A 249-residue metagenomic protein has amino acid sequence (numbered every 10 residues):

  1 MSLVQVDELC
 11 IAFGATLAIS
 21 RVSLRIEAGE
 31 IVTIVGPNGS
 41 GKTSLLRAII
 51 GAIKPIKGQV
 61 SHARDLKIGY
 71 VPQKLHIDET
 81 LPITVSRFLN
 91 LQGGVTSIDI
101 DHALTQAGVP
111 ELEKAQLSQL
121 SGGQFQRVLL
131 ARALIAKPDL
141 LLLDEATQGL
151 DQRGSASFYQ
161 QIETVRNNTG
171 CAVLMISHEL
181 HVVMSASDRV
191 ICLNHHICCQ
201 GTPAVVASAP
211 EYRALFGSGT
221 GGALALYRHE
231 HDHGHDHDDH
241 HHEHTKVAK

Functional and structural regions predicted by a protein language model:
S97-L112: Conserved ABC ATPase "signature" region
Q116-L120, Q124: Conserved ABC ATPase signature
K137: Conserved catalytic motifs of ABC-family nucleotide-binding domains
L141-D144: Catalytic Walker B motif of ABC-type/P-loop ATPase nucleotide-binding domains
S177-H178: H-loop/switch region of ABC-family ATPase nucleotide-binding domains
V190-T202: H-loop (His-switch) and adjacent beta-strand-loop-beta switch element of ABC-type ATPase nucleotide-binding domains
S208, F216-K249: ABC ATPase nucleotide-binding domains
